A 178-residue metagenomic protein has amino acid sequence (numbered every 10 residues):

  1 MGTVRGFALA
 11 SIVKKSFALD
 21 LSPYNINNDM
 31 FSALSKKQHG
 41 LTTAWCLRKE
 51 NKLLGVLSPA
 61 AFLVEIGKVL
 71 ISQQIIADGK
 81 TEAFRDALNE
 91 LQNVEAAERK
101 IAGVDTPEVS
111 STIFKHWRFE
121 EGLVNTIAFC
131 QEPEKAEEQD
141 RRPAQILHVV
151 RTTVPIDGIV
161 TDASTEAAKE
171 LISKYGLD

Functional and structural regions predicted by a protein language model:
M1-N25: Heme-based O2/NO sensor domains and their adjacent alpha-helical segments, primarily globin folds but also including
L21-S32, G40, A44-D178: Metal-dependent nucleotide-binding catalytic modules
